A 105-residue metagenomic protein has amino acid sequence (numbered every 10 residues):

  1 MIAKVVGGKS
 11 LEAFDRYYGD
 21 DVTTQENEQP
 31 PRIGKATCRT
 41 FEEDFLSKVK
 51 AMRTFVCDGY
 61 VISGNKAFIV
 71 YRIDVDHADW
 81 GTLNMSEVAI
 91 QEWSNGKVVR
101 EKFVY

Functional and structural regions predicted by a protein language model:
M1-S10, Y17: Short, aromatic-enriched amphipathic alpha-helices that serve as compact interaction elements
L11-N65: A solvent-exposed, acidic/Ser-Thr-rich amphipathic alpha-helical stretch
Y18, I73-V75, A89, Y105: Short beta-strand segments enriched in hydrophobic/aromatic residues within well-folded beta-rich domains
K48-A51, V75-N84: Short, cysteine-centered beta-strand-loop-beta hairpins and adjacent loop/turn segments enriched in charged/polar
R53-V56, V70, T82-A89: Short, surface-exposed coil-to-beta transition loops
S63-I73: A short hydrophobic beta-strand element
S86-Y105: Short beta-strand edge/turn micro-motifs at domain boundaries
